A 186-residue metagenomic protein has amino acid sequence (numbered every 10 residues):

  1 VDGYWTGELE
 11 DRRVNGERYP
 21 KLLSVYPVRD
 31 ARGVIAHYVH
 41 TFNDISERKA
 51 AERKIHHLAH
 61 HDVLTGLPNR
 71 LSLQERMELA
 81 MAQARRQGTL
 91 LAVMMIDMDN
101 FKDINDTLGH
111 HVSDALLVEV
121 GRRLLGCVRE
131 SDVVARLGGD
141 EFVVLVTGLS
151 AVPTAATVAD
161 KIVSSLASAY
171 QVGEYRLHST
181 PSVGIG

Functional and structural regions predicted by a protein language model:
W5-E10, S168: PAS and PAS-like sensory modules
E10-G16, R29-D30: PAS-family sensory domains
L23-V25, F42, T180: Sensory-domain boundary capping and coupling elements
V34-D44: PAS-family sensory domains
H56-H60, G66-A92, D99-R129, A135-G139 (+2 more regions): Conserved long alpha-helical elements within nucleotide-processing catalytic cores of c-di-GMP signaling and class III
A135-L137, V152, L166-S182: Catalytic core regions of nucleotide second-messenger enzymes
